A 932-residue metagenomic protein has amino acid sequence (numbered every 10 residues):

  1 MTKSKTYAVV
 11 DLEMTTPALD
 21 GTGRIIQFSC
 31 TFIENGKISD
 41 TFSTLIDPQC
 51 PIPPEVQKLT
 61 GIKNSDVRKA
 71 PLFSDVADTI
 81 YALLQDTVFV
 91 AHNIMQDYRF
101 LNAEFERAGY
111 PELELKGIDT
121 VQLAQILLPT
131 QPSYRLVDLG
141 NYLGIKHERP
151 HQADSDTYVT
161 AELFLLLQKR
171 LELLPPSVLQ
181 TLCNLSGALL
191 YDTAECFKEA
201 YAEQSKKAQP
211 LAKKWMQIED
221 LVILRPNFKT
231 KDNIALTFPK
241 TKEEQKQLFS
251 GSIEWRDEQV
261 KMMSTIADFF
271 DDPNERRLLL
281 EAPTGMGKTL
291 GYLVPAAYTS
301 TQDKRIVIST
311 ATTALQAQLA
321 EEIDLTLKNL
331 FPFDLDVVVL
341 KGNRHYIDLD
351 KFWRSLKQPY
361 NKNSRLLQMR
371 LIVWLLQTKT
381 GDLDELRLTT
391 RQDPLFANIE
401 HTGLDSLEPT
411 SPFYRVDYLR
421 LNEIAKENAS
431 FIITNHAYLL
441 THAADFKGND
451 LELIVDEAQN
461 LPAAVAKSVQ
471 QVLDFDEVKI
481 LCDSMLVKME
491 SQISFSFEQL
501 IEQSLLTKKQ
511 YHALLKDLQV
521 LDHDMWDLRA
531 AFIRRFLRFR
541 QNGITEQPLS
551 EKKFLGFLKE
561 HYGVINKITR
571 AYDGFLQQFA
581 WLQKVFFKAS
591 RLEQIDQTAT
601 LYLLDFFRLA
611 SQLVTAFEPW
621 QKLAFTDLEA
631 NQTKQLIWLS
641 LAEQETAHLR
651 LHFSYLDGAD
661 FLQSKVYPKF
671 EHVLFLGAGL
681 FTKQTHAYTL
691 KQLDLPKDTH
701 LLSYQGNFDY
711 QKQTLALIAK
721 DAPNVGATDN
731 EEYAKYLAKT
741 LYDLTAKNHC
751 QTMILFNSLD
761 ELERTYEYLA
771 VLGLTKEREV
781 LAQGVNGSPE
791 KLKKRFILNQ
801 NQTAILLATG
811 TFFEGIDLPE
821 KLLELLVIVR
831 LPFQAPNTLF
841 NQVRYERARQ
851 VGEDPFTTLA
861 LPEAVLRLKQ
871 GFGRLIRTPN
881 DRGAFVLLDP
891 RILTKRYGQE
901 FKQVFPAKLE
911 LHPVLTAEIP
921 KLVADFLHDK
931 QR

Functional and structural regions predicted by a protein language model:
M1-T2, L166-T241: Acidic two-metal-ion nuclease catalytic site recognized across multiple nuclease folds, prominently DnaQ/RNase D-T
T2-K116, P129-H147, H151: Conserved non-catalytic scaffold segment of RNase H-like nuclease domains
Q85-F105, Q131, R135-F197, F885: Acidic, Mg2+-coordinating catalytic module of metal-dependent nucleases/exonucleases that use a two-metal-ion mechanism
N227-I234, Q245-Q247, G342-F396, N449-L451 (+3 more regions): Conserved coupling segment at the C-terminus of the helicase ATP-binding
A235, D303-K304, T313-N428: A substrate-engagement module of RecA-like helicase motors
D272-V294: Walker A/P-loop
N422-A429, T775-L806: Conserved motor-coupling elements within RecA-like helicase/translocase cores
A719-D729, S788-D889: Conserved RecA-like P-loop NTPase helicase motor core
